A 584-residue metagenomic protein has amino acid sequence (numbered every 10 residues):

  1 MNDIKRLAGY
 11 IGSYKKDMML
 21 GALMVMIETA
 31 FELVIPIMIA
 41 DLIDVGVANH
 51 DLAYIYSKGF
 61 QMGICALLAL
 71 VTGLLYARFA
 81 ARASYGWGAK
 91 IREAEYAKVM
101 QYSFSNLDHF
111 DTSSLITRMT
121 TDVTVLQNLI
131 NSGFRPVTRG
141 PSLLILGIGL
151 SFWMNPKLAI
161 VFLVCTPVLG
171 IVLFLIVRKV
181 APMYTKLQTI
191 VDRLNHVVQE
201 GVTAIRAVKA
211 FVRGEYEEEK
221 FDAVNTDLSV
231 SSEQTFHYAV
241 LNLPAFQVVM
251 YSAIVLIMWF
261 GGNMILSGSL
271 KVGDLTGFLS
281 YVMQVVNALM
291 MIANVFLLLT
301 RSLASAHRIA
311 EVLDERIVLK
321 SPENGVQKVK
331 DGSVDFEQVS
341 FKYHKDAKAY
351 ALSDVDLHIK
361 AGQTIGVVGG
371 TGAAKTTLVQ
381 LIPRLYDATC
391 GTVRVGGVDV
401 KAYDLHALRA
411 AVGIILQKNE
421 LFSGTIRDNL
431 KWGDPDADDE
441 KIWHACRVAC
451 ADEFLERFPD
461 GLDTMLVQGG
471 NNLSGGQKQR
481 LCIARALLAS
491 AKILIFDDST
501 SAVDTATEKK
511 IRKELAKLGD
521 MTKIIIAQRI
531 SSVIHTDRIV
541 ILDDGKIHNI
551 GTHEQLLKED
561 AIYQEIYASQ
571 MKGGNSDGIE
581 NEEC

Functional and structural regions predicted by a protein language model:
M1-E32, I39, V47-M62, T72 (+17 more regions): Membrane-integrated ABC transporters
S13, D17-A30, D41, C65 (+3 more regions): Transmembrane helices of ABC transporter permease
S13-K16, F104-S105, T121-I130, F134 (+7 more regions): An intracellular "coupling" helix at the cytosolic face of ABC transporter transmembrane type-1 domains
M24-E28, Q61-A69, G73, A81-Y85 (+5 more regions): Alpha-helical transmembrane segments of multi-pass integral membrane proteins
I35, I39, Y76, A80 (+8 more regions): Hydrophobic/aromatic residues in alpha-helical transmembrane segments
N49-H50, Y85, E93-T117, T121-V123 (+6 more regions): Short intracellular "coupling" helices and adjacent cytoplasmic loop segments at the cytosolic face of multi-pass
H50-S57, L146, L150-V164, Q234-R308 (+1 more regions): Helix-loop-helix
Q327-C584: ABC-type nucleotide-binding domain
